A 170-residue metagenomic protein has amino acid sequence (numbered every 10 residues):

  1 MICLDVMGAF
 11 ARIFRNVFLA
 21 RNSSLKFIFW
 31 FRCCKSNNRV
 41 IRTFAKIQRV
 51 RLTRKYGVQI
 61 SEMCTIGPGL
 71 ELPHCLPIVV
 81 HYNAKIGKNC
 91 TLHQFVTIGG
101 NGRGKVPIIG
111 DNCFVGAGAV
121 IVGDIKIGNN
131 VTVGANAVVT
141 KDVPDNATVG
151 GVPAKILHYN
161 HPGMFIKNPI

Functional and structural regions predicted by a protein language model:
M1-G57, P162-I170: Terminal amphipathic alpha-helical/low-complexity segments used for targeting or macromolecular assembly
D5, I13-N16, N130, N146 (+1 more regions): Compositionally biased, intrinsically disordered low-complexity segments
K26, K35, K46, K55 (+6 more regions): Context-gated lysine
E62, G67-P68, P73-L76, H81-Y82 (+11 more regions): Left-handed beta-helix
A147, V152-N168: Conserved beta-strand-loop-alpha-helix hinge in the C-terminal portion of ABC ATPase nucleotide-binding domains
